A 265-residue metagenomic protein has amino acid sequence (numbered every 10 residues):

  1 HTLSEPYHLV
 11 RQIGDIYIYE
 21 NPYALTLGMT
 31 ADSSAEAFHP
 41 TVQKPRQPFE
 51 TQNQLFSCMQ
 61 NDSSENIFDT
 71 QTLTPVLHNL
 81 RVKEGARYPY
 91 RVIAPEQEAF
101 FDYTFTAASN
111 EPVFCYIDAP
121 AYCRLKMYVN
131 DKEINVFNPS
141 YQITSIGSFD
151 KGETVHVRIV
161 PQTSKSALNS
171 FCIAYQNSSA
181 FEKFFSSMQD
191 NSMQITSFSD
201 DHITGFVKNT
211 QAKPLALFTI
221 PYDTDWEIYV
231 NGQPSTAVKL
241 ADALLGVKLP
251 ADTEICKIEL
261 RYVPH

Functional and structural regions predicted by a protein language model:
H1, Q54-S57, V155-H156: Hydrophobic beta-strand segments of well-ordered beta-sheets in folded domains
H1-F49: Aromatic/acidic, Gly/Pro-rich catalytic loop(s) in extracytoplasmic/lumenal soluble domains of multi-pass membrane
T30-R81: Extracellular carbohydrate-recognition regions
S63-H265: Active-site-proximal, structured, solvent-exposed surfaces of multi-pass membrane proteins that position macromolecular
